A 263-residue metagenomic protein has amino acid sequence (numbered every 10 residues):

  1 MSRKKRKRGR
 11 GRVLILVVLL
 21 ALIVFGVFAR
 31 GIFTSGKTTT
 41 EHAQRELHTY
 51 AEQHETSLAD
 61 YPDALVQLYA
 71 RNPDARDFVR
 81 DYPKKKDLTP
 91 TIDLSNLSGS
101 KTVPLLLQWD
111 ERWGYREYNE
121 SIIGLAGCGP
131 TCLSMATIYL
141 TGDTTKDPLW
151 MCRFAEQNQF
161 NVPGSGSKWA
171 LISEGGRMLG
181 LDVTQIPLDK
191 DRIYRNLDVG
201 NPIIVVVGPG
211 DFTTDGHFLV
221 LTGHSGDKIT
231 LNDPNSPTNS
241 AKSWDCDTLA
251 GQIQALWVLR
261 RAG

Functional and structural regions predicted by a protein language model:
R3, G11-V18, V24-F160: Active-site-adjacent structural segments surrounding the nucleophilic cysteine of cysteine proteases and isopeptidases
L14-I15, L20, N201, A255: Low-complexity, intrinsically disordered short peptide segments enriched in small/polar/basic residues
F25-E52, D93-L94, K101, I138 (+1 more regions): Conserved active-site-adjacent core of cysteine acyl-enzyme catalytic domains
